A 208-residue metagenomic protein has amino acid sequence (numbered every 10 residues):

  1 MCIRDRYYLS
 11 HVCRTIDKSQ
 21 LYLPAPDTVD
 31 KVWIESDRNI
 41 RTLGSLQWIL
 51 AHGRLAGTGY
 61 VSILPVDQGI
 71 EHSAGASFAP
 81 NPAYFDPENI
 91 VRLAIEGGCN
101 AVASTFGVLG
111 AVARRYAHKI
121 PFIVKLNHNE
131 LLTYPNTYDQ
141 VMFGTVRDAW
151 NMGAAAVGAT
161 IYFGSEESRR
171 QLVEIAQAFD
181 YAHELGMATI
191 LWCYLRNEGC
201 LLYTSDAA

Functional and structural regions predicted by a protein language model:
M1-D5, Y203-A208: Conserved small/polar residues in nucleotide/adenosyl-binding loops
R4-P121: N-terminal capping/small domains of soluble enzymes
V66-Q68, L126, C193: Short, small-residue-rich loop/turn micro-motifs
F78-G97, L109, P121, N129 (+2 more regions): Alpha/beta enzyme core
L126-T133: Glycine/charged-rich beta-loop-alpha catalytic/anionic-binding loops adjacent to active sites
